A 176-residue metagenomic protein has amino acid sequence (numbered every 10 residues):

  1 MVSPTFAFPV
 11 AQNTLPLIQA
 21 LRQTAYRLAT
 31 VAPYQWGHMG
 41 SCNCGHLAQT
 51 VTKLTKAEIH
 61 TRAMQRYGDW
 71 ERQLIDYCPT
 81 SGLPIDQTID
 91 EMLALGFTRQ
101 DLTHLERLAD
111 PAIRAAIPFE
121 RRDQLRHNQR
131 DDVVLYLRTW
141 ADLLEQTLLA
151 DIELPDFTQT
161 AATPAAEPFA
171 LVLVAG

Functional and structural regions predicted by a protein language model:
M1-G176: Cysteine-nucleophile amide-bond enzymes
